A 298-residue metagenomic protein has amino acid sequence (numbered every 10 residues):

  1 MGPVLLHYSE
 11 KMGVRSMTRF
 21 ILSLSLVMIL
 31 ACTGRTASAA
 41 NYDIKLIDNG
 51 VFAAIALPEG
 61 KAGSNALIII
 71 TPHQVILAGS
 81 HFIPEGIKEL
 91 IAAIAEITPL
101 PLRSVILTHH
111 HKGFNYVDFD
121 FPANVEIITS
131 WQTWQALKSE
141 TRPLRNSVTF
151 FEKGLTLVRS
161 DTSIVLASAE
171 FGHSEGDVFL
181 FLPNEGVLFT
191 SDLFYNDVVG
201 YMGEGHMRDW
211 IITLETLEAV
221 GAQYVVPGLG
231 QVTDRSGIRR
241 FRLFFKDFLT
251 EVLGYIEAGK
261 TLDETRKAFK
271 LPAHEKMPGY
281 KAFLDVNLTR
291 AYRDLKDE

Functional and structural regions predicted by a protein language model:
E10-L24: Bacterial N-terminal signal peptides that target proteins for export
S23-T33: Bacterial N-terminal signal peptides
T36-A39: Boundary at the C-terminal end of the N-terminal hydrophobic targeting segment
N41-I47, Q132-E170, S174-G176, P183-N184 (+1 more regions): Metallo-beta-lactamase
K45-A92, L180-T190: Conserved beta-strand hairpin/beta-sheet module of binuclear metal-dependent hydrolase folds, prominently
P72-V75, P84-I128, V220: Active-site metal-binding motif and surrounding structural segment of the metallo-beta-lactamase
Q74-I76, S80-P84, S163, A169-E251: Metallo-beta-lactamase
A219-V220, V232-E298: Accessory terminal helices/loops
